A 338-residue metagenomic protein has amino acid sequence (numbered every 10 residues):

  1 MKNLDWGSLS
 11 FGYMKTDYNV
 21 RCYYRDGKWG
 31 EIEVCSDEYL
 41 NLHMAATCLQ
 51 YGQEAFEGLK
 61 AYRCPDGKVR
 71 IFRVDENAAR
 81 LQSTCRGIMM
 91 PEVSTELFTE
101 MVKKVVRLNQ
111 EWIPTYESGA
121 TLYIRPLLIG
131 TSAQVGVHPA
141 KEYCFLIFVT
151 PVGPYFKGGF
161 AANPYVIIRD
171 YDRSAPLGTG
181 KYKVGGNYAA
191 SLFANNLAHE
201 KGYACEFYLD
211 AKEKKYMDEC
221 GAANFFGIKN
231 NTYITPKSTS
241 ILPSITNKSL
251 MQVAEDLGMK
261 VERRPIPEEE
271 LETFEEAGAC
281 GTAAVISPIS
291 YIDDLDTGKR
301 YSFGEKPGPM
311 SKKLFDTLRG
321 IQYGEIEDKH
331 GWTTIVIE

Functional and structural regions predicted by a protein language model:
M1-V105, L127, Q134-E338: Helix-start/capping segments and mature chain N-termini
L97, V105-G119: Charged, gly/pro-rich active-site loop segments
T115-I129: Extended, Lys/Arg-enriched charged tracts that mediate electrostatic binding to polyanionic substrates
